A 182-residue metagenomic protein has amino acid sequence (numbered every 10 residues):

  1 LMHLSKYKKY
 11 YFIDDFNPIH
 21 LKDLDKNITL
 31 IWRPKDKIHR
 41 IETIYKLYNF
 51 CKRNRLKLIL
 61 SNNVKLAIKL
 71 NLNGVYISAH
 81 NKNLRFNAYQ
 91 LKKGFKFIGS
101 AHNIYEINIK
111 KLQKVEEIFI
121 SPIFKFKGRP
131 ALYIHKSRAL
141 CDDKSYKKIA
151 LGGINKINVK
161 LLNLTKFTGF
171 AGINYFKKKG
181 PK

Functional and structural regions predicted by a protein language model:
L1-L24, I41-R53: Short, C-terminally biased terminal segments at protein or domain edges
H3-P18, P34-D36, F97-G99, K148-A150: Active-site mouth loops of central-metabolism enzymes
F16, D23, F95, K114-E116: Inter-domain helical "communication" segments and dimerization helices that couple sensory or membrane-embedded modules
P18-L21, K37-I41, N83-R85, I107 (+2 more regions): Short, charged/polar "capping" segments at the starts of alpha-helices and the immediately preceding loops
L21, L58-I77, G99-K114, D142-I149 (+1 more regions): Catalytic cores of alpha/beta
K26-L91: N-terminal active-site wall of soluble small-molecule enzyme domains
T43-K57, N87-N103, A131-N155: Alpha-helix-loop-beta-strand connector modules within alpha/beta enzyme cores
V75-F86, F119-Y133, I154-K182: Glycine-rich phosphate-binding active-site loops on the catalytic face of alpha/beta enzymes
